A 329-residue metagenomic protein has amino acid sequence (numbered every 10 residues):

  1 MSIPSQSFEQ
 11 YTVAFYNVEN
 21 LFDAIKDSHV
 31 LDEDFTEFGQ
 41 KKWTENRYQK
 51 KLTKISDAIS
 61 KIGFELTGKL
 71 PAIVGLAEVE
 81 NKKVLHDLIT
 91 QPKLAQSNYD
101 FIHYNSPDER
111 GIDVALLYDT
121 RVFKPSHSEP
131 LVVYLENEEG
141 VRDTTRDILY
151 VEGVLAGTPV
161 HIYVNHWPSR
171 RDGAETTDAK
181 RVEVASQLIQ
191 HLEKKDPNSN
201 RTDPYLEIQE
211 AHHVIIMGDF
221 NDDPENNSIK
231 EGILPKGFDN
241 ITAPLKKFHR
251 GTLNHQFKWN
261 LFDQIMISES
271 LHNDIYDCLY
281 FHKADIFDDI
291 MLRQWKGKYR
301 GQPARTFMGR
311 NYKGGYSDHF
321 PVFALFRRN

Functional and structural regions predicted by a protein language model:
M1-N98, I102-D108, I112, I208 (+3 more regions): N-terminal, active-site-proximal structural segment of metallo-dependent hydrolase catalytic domains
M1-S5, K195-I215, N221-N329: Metal-dependent phosphoester-hydrolase catalytic domains
S5-V13, I25, V122-F123, D143-R171: Beta-strand-turn-beta hairpins that frame and shape the catalytic cleft of phosphate-ester-processing enzymes
V18-L21, V79, W167, D219-N221 (+1 more regions): Active-site metal-binding loops of divalent metal-dependent hydrolases
S28-D32, T36, I162-K180: Active-site His/acidic residue clusters
S60-F64, I89-L94, Q190-P197, E225 (+1 more regions): Sec-exported extracytoplasmic/periplasmic mature domains
I73-G75, V79-P159: Structured beta-strand-rich core segments of catalytic domains in phosphoester-bond hydrolases
D178-L206: A long, amphipathic alpha-helix that forms part of the scaffold/cap immediately adjacent to metal-dependent active
